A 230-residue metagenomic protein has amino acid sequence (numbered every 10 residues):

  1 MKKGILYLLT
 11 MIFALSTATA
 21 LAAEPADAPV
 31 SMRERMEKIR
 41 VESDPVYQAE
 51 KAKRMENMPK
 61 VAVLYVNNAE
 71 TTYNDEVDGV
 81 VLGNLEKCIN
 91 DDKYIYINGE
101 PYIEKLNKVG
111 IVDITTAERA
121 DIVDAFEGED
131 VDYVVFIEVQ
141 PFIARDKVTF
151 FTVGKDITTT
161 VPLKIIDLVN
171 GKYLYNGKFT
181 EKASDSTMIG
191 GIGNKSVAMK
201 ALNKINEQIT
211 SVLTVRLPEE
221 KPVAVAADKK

Functional and structural regions predicted by a protein language model:
M1-G4: Positively charged n-region of N-terminal signal peptides that target proteins for export
L8-S16: Bacterial N-terminal signal peptides
A22-P59, G128-E129, V153-K230: C-terminal/domain-edge helix-coil "capping" segments
N57-E138, L168, K172-N176, K204 (+1 more regions): N-terminal segment of the mature soluble domain
I111-D113, F150-V153: Short glycine-enriched, charge-decorated loop/helix-capping segments at active-site entrances that position
E138-A144, T180-E181: Generic short beta-strand segments
A144-F150: Extracytoplasmic/secreted cell-surface and envelope-processing proteins
